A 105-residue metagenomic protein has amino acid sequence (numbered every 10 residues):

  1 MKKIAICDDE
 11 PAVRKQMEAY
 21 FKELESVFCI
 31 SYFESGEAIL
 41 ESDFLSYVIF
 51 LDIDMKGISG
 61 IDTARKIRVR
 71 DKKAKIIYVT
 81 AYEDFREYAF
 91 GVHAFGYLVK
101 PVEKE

Functional and structural regions predicted by a protein language model:
M1-A5: Non-catalytic signal-transmission and effector/linker regions of two-component phosphorelay proteins
C7-D9, F33, I49: Conserved sequence signature across two-component system core domains
E10-S31, V69: Two-component/phosphorelay signaling modules centered on CheY-like receiver
P11, E37, E83: Short, glycine/serine-rich, charged loops/turns that create anion-binding and catalytic segments at active sites
I30-F33, Y78-V79: Short, hydrophobic beta-strand segments that form beta-sheet elements in well-ordered domains
Y32-A38, G60: Helix N-cap/capping motif at the beta->alpha junctions
E41, S46-E105: CheY-like receiver
